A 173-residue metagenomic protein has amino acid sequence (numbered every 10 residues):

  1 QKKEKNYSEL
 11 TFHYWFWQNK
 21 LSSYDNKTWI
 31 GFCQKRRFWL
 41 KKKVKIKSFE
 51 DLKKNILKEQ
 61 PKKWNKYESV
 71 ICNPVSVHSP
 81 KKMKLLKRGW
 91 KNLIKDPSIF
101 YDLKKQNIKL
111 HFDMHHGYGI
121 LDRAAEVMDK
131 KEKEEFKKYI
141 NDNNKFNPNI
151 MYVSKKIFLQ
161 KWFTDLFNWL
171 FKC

Functional and structural regions predicted by a protein language model:
Q1-C173: ER/Golgi luminal nucleotide-sugar-dependent glycosyltransferases, focusing on the catalytic module
